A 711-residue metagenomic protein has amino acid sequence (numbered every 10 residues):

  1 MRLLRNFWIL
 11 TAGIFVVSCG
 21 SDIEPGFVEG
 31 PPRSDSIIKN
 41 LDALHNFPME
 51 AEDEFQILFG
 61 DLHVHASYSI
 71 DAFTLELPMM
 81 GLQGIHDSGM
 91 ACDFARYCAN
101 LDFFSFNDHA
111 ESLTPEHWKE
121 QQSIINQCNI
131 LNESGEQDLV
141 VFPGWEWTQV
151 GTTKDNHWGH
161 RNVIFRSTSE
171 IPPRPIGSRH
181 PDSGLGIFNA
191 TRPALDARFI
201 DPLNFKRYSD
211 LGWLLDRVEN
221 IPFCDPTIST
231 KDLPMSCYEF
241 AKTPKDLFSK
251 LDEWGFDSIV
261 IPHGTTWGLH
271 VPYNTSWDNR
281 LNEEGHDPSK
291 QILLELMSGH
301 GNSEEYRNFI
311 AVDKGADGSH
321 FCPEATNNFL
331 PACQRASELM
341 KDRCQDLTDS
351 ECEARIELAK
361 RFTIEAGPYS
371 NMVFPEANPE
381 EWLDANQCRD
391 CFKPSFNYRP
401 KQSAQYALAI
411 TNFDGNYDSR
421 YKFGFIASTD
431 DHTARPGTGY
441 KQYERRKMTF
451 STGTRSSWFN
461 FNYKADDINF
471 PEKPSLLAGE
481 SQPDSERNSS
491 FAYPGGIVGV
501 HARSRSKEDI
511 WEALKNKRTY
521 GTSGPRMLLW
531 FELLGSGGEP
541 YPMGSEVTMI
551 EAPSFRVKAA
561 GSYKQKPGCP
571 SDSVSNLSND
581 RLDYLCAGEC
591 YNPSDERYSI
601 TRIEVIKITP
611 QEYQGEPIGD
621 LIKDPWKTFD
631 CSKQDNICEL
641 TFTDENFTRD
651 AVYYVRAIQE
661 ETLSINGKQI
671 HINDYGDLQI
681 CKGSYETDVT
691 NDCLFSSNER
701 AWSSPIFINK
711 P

Functional and structural regions predicted by a protein language model:
M1-R5: Positively charged n-region of N-terminal signal peptides that target proteins for export
F7, A99, E136, N156-G159 (+2 more regions): Short, solvent-exposed loop/turn segments at the edges of secondary structure
F7-V16: Bacterial N-terminal signal peptides
V16, A95-R96, I125, N129-N132 (+2 more regions): N-terminal cationic-hydrophobic initiation segments that often serve targeting/anchoring roles
G20-P78, S105-W118, S123, V218-Y238 (+1 more regions): C-terminal functional module detector
E52-F59, V64-Y68, T74-G151, N156: Active-site-adjacent structural elements in enzyme catalytic domains
G89, D93-R96, N100, I176 (+3 more regions): Short, intrinsically disordered, low-complexity segments enriched in Ser/Thr and Pro
Q122-W267, I292-G299: Extended substrate/RNA-proximal surfaces in nucleic-acid metabolism proteins
